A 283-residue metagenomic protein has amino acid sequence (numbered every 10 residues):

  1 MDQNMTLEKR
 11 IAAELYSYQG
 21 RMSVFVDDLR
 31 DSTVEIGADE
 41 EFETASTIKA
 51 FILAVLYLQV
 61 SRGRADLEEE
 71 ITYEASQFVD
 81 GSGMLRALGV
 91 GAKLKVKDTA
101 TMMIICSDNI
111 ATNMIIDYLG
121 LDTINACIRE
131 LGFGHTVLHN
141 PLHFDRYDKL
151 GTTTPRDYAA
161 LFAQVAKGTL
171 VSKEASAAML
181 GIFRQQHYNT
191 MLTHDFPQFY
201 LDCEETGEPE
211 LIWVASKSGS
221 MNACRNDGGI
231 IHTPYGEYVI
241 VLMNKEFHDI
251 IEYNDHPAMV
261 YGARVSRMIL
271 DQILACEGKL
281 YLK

Functional and structural regions predicted by a protein language model:
M1-E14, Y18, T33, T169-T190 (+4 more regions): Structured C-terminal helix/loop/strand segments within mature extracytoplasmic catalytic/sensor domains
Q19-E41: Short, conserved catalytic-motif segment at the N-terminal edge
R21, M114-L170: Mid-domain, small-residue-enriched loop/turn segments at the edges of structured enzyme/sensor domains
I36-E43, G89, A100, Y147-D148 (+1 more regions): A short glycine/serine-rich beta->alpha loop
E43-I71, I240: Active-site SXXK
A54-R62, D117, A160-K167, R267-L274: Short glycine/serine- and small hydrophobic-enriched flexible loop segments
R62-L88: Short, glycine/proline-biased beta-turn/loop segments that scaffold the active-site neighborhood
F78-N113, G151: Conserved catalytic neighborhood of penicillin-recognizing serine enzymes
